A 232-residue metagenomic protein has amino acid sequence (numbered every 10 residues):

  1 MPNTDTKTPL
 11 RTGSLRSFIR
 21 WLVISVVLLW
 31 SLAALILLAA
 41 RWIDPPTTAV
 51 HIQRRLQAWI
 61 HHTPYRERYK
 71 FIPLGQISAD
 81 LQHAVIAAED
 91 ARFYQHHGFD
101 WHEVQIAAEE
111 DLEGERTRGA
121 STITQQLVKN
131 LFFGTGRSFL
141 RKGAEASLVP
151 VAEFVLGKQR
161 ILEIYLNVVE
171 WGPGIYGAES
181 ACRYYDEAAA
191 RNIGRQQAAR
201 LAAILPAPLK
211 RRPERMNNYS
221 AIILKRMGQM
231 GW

Functional and structural regions predicted by a protein language model:
P2-W232: Juxtamembrane regions of bacterial inner-membrane/periplasmic proteins, predominantly the peptidoglycan biogenesis
